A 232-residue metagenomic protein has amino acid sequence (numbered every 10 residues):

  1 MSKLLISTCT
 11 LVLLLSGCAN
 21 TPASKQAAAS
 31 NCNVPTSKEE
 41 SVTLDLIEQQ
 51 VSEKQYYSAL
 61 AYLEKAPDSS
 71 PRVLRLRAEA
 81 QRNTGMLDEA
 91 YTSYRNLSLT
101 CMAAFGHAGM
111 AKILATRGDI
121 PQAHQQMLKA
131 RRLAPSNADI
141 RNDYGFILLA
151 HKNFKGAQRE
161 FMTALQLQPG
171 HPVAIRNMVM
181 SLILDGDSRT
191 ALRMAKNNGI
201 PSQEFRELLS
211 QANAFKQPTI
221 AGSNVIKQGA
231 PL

Functional and structural regions predicted by a protein language model:
V12, S16-E39: Bacterial Sec signal peptide processing site at the extreme N-terminus
S24-N31, M178-L232: Terminal, low-structured helical/coil segments at or just beyond the last alpha-helical repeat
S37, D68, C101-M102, P135 (+2 more regions): Short coil turns that delineate tetratricopeptide repeat
E40, P71-L74, A103-F105, A138-D139 (+3 more regions): Helix-start (N-cap) detector for alpha-helical repeat units in TPR-like alpha-solenoids, especially tetratricopeptide
L76, G109-M110, D143, N177: Canonical tetratricopeptide repeat
